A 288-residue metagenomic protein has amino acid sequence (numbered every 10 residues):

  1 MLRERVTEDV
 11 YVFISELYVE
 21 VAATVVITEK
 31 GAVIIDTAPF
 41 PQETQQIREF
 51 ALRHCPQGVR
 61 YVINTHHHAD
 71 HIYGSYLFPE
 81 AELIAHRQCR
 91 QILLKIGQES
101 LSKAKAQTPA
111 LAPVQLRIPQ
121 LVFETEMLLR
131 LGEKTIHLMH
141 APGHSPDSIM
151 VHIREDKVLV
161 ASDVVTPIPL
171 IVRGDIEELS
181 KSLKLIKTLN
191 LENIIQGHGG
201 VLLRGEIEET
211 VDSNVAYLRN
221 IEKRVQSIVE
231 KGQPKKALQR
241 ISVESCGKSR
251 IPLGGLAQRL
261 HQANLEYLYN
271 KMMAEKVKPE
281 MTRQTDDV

Functional and structural regions predicted by a protein language model:
L2-E49, M150-D163: Conserved beta-strand hairpin/beta-sheet module of binuclear metal-dependent hydrolase folds, prominently
D9, V26, D36, A51 (+9 more regions): Divalent metal-coordination and catalytic microenvironments
E20, P41-Q42, H67-Y73, R90-L93 (+3 more regions): Active-site environment of divalent metal-dependent phosphoester hydrolases
I35-A38, R60-H68, I84-R87, H140-P142 (+2 more regions): Active-site neighborhood of phospho(di)ester-bond hydrolases with catalytic His/Asp-centered motifs
E43-Q45, E49-L128: Active-site HxH/HxHxD metal-binding segment of metal-dependent hydrolases
A85, S180-A237: Divalent-metal (often Zn2+) His-rich catalytic cores of metallo-beta-lactamase-fold enzymes
V122-I153: Core dinuclear metal-dependent hydrolase active-site scaffold
S227-V288: C-terminal regulatory/interaction regions
